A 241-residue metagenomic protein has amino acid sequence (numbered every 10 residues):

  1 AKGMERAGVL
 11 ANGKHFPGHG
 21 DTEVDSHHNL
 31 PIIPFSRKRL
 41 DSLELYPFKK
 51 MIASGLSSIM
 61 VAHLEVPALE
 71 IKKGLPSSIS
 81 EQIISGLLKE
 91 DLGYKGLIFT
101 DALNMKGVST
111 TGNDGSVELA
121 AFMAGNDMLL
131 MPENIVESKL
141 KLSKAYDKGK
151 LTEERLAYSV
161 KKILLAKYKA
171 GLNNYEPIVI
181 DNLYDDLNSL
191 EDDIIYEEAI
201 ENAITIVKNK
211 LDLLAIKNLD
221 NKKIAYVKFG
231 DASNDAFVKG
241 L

Functional and structural regions predicted by a protein language model:
A1-K144, K148-R155, K162: Second-shell residues forming the walls of enzyme active-site clefts
E81, E90, G112-L241: Preference for extracellular/luminal or secreted protein segments
